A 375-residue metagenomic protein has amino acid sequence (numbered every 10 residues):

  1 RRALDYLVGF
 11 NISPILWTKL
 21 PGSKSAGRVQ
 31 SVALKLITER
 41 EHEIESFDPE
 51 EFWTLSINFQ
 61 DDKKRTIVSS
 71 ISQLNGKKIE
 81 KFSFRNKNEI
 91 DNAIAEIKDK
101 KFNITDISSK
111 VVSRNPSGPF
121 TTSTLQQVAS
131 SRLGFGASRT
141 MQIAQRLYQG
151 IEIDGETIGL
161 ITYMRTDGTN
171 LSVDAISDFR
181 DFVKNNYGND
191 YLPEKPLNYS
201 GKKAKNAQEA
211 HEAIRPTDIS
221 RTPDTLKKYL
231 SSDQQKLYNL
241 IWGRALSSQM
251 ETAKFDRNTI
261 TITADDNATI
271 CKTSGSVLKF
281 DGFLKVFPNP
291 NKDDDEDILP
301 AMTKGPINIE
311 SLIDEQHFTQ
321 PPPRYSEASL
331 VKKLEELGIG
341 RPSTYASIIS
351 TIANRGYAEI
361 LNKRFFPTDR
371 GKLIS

Functional and structural regions predicted by a protein language model:
R1-S375: Core catalytic DNA strand-manipulation module of type IA topoisomerases
